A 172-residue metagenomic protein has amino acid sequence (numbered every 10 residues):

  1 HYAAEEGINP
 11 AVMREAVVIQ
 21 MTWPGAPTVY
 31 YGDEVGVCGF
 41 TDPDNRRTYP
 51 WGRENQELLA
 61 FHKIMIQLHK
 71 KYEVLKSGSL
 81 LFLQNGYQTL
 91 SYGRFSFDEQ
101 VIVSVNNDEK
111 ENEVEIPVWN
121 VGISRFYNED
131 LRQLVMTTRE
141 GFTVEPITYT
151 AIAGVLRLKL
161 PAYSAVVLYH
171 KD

Functional and structural regions predicted by a protein language model:
H1-E6, V17-Q56: Aromatic/acidic polysaccharide-binding cleft in carbohydrate-active enzymes
Q20, G32-E34, M65, N106 (+1 more regions): Conserved, mostly hydrophobic/aromatic
M21, G25, F40, I66 (+2 more regions): Hydrophobic alpha-helix feature that most strongly marks membrane-spanning transmembrane helices and their immediate
Y49-L83: Aromatic- and carboxylate-lined catalytic core of secreted/periplasmic carbohydrate-active enzymes
L83-S124: Carbohydrate-binding surface patches
W119-G141: Solvent-exposed beta-hairpin/edge-strand motifs
I147-D172: C-terminal beta-strand-rich structural cap/linker in extracellular carbohydrate-active enzymes
